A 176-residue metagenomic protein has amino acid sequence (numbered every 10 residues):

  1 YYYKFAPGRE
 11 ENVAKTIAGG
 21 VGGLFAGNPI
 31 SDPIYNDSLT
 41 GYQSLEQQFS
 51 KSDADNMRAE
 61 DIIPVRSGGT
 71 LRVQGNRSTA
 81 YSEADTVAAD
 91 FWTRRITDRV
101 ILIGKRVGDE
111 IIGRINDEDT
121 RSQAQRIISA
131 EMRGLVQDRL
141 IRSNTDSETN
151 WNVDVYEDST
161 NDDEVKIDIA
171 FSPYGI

Functional and structural regions predicted by a protein language model:
Y1-I176: Structured, hydrophobic secondary-structure cores that serve as assembly/anchoring elements
